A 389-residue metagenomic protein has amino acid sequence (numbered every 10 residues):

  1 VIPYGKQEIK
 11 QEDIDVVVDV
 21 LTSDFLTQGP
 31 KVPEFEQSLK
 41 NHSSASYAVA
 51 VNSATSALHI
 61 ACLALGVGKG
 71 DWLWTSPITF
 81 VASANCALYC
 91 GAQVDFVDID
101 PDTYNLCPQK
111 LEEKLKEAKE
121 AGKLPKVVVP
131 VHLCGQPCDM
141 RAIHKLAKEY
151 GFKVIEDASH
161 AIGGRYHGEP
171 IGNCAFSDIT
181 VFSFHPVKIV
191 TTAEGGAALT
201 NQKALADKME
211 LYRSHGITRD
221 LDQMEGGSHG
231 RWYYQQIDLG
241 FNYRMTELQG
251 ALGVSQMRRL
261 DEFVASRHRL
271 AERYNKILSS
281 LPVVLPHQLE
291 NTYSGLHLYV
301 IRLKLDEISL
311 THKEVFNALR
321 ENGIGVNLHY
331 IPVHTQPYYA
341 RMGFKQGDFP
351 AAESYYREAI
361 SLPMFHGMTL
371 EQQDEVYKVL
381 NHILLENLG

Functional and structural regions predicted by a protein language model:
V1-F25, P30, Y234-I237, P363: N-terminal "arm"/small-domain region of PLP-dependent enzymes with the aminotransferase-like
F25-W72, C86-L88, F96-D98, E120 (+2 more regions): Phosphate-binding glycine-rich loop
P33-Q37, A45-A48, Q109-E113, E117 (+6 more regions): PLP-dependent aminotransferase class I/II
P77, F96-P101: Short beta->alpha connector loops at strand-helix junctions that form conserved, small/polar/Pro-enriched
T79-A84: Conserved coil-to-alpha-helix start sites within the AMP-binding
G91: Structured binding elements
D102-T192, A197-L205, F365: Active-site phosphate-binding strand-loop segment of PLP-dependent enzymes
